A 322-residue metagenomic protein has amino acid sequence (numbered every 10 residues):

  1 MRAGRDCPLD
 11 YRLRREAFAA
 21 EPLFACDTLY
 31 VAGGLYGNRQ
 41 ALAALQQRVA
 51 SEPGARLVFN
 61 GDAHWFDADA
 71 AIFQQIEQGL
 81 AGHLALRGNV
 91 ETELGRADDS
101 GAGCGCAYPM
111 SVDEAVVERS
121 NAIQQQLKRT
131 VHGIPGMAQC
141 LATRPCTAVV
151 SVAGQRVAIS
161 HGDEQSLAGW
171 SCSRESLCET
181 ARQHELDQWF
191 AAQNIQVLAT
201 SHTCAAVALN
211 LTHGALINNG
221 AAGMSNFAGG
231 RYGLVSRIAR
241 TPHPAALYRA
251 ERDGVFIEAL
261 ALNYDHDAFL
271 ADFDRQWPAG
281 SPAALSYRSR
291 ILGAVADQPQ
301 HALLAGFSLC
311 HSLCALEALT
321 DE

Functional and structural regions predicted by a protein language model:
M1-I76: N-terminal active-site segment of His-dependent metallophosphoesterases
R2-Y11, F24, N210-E322: Acidic, His/Gly-rich catalytic cores of divalent-metal-dependent hydrolytic chemistry
L29-V31, L57-F59, A85-L86, A158 (+1 more regions): Residue-level marker for buried hydrophobic side chains located in beta-strands that build the well-ordered beta-sheet
G34, G61-D62, G88-N89, H161 (+2 more regions): Active-site glycine-centered loops adjacent to acidic/histidine catalytic or metal-binding residues that shape
W65, E91-L94, M224-S225: Short gly/pro/ser/thr-enriched loop/turn and capping motifs at secondary-structure boundaries
A70, Q74-V149, T180-W189: Active-site neighborhood of divalent metal-dependent phosphoester bond hydrolases
R96-G101, S171-C172, G230, A271-D272: Short aromatic-enriched loop/helix-cap "lid" or pocket-rim segments at secondary-structure transitions that line
L127-A259, Y264-H266: Acidic, His/Gly-enriched loop-helix segments that form or flank divalent-metal centers in metallo-dependent hydrolases
